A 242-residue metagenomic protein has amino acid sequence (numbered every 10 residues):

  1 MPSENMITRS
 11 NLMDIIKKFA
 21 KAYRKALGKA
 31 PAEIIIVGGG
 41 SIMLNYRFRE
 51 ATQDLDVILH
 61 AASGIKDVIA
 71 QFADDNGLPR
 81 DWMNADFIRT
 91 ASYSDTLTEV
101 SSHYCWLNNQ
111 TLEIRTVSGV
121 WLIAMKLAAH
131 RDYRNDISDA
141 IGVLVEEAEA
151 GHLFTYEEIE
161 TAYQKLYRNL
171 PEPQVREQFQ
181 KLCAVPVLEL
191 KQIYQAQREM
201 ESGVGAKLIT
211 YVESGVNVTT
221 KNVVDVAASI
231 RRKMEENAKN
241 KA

Functional and structural regions predicted by a protein language model:
M1-A242: Compositionally biased terminal segments of proteins
